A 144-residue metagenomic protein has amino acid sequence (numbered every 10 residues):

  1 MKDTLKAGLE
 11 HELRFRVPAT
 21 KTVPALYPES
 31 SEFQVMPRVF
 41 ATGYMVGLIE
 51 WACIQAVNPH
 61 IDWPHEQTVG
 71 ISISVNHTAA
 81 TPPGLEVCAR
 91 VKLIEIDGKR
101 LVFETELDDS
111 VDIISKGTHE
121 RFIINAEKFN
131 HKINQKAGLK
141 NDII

Functional and structural regions predicted by a protein language model:
K2-F40: Catalytic strand-loop segment that frames the active site of acyl-thioester-processing enzymes
L5-A7, Q67, P83, D97: A generic structural micro-feature
E12-P18, N76, E120-F122: Generic structural detector for well-ordered beta-strands
V39-G47: Short, conserved micro-motifs enriched in small and acidic residues
C53-C88: Hydrophobic beta-strand-centered segment that forms part of the acyl-chain substrate-binding groove
P82-P83, K92-I144: HotDog/MaoC-like acyl-thioester-processing domains
